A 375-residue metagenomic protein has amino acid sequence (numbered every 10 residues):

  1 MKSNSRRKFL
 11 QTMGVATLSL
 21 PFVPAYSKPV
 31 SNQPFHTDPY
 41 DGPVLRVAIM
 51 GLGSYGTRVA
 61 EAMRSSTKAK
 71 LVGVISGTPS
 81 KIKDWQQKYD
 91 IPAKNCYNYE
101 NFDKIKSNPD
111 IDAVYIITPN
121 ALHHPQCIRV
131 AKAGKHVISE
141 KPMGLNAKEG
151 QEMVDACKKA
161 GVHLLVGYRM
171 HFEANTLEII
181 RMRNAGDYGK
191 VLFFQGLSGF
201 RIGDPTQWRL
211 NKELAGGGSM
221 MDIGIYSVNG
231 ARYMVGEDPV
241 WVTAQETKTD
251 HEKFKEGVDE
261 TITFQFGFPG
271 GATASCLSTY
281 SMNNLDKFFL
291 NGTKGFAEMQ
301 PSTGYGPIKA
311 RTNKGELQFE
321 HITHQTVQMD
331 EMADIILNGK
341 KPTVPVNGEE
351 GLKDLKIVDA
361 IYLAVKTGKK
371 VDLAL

Functional and structural regions predicted by a protein language model:
M1-S5: N-terminal secretory signal peptides
L10-D41, A113-Y115, D334-L375: C-terminal helix-rich "cap/oligomerization" subdomain common to oxidoreductases
M13-D90: N-terminal Rossmann-like dinucleotide-binding module
L20, R169, D286-K356, K370-V371: C-terminal glycine/acidic-rich active-site capping loop/insertion
F35-T37, D41, N229-Y305, M329-K341: Contiguous beta-strand/loop segments that form the cofactor/metal-binding neighborhood of enzyme cores
Y55, M170-K255, G368: Predominantly a Rossmann-like dinucleotide-binding segment in NAD(P)-dependent oxidoreductases
K94-A156: Beta-loop-alpha module in the N-terminal Rossmann-like domain of NAD(P)-dependent dehydrogenases, especially those
E152-R169, G189-L192: Rossmann-fold dehydrogenase core element
